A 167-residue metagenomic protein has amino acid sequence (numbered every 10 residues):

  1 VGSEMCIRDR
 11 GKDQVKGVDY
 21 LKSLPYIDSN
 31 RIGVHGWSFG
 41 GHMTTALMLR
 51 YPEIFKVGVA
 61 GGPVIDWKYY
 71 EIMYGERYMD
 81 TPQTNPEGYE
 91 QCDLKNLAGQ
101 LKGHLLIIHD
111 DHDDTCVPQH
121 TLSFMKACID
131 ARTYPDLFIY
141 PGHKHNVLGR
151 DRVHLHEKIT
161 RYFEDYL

Functional and structural regions predicted by a protein language model:
V1-I7: Short, small-residue-biased leader/transition segments that mark boundaries at the very start of proteins
R8-P25: Alpha/beta-hydrolase active-site loop
Y26-S38: Alpha/beta-hydrolase fold nucleophile elbow
G41-E53: Short glycine-enriched nucleophile-adjacent loop and the immediately C-terminal alpha-helix near the catalytic center
V57, P63-G103: Mobile cap/lid helix-loop segments that gate and shape the active-site cleft of serine hydrolases
L101, I107-H109, D113: Short beta-strand/loop motif that positions the catalytic acidic residue of the alpha/beta-hydrolase fold
D114-S123: Conserved alpha/beta-hydrolase "acid-adjacent" motif
L122, I129-L167: C-terminal catalytic histidine-bearing segment of alpha/beta-hydrolase fold enzymes
